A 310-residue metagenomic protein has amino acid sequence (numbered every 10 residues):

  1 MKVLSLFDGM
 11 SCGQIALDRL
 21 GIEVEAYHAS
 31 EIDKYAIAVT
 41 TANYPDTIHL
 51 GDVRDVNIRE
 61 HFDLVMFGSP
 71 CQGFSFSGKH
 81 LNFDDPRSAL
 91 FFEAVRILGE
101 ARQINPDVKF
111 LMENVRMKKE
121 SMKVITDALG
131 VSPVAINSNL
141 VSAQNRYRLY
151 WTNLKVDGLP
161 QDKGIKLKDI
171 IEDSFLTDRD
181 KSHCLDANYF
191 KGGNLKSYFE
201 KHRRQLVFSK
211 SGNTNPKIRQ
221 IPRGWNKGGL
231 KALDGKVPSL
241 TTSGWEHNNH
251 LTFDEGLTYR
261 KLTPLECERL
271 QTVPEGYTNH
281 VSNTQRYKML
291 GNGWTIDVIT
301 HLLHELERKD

Functional and structural regions predicted by a protein language model:
L4, L64-M66: N-terminal Rossmann-like NAD(P) cofactor-binding module of classical short-chain dehydrogenase/reductase
L4-R54: SAM cofactor-binding core of SAM-dependent methyltransferases, primarily the Rossmann-like beta-alpha-beta module
Y35, F190, T295: Conserved Rossmann-like nucleotide-cofactor binding loop
G51, M66-F67: Redox-cofactor binding/interface segments in oxidoreductases and associated redox assembly factors
D55-L64, C71-W245, L257-R260: Class I S-adenosyl-L-methionine
L257-H280: FAD-binding beta-loop-beta segment adjacent to the flavin cofactor pocket
I299: Acidic-aromatic/histidine active-site loop/patch
